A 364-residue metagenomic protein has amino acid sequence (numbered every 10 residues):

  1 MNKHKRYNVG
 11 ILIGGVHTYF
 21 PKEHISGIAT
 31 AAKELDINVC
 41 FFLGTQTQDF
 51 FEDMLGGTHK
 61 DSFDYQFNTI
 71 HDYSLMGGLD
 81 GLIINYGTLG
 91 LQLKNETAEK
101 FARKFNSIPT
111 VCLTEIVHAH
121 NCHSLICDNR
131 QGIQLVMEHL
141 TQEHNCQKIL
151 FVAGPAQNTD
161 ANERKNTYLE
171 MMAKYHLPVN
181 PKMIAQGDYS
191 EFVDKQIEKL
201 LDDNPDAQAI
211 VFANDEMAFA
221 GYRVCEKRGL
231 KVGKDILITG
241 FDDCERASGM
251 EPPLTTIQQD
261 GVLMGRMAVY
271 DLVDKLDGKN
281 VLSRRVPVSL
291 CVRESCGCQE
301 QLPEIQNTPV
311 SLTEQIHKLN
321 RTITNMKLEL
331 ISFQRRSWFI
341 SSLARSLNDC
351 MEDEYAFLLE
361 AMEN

Functional and structural regions predicted by a protein language model:
M1-S342, S346-C350: Bacterial carbohydrate/catabolite-sensing allosteric modules
L150, Y355-N364: Short, hydrophobic-rich beta-strand element in sensory/regulatory alpha-beta domains
